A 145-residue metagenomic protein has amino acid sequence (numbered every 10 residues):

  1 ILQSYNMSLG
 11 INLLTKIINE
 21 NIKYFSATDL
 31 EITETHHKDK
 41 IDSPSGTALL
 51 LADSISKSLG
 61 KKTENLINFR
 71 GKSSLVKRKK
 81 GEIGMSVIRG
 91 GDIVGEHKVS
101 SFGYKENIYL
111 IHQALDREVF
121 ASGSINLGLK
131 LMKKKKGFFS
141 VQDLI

Functional and structural regions predicted by a protein language model:
I1-T33, K38: A contiguous active-site-proximal alpha/beta segment in oxidoreductase catalytic domains
S26-I145: C-terminal substrate-binding/catalytic lobe of Rossmann-fold NAD(P)-dependent oxidoreductases
